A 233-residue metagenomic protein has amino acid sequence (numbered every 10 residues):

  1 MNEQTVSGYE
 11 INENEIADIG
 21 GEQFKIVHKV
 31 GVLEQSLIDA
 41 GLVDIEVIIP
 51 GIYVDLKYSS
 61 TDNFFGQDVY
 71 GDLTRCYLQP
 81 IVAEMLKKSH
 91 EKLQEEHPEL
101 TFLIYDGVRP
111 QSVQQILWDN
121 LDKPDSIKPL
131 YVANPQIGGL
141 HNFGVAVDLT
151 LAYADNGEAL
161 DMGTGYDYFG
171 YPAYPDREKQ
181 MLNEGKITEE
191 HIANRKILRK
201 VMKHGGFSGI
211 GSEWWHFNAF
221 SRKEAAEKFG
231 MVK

Functional and structural regions predicted by a protein language model:
N2-G107, L117-N120, P124-S212, F220-K233: Extracytoplasmic cell-surface/polysaccharide-interacting catalytic and binding patches
P110: Segments that shape or occlude catalytic/ligand-binding pockets
F217: Conserved metal-phosphate-binding beta-hairpin within the catalytic cores of diverse ATP-dependent phosphoryl-transfer
